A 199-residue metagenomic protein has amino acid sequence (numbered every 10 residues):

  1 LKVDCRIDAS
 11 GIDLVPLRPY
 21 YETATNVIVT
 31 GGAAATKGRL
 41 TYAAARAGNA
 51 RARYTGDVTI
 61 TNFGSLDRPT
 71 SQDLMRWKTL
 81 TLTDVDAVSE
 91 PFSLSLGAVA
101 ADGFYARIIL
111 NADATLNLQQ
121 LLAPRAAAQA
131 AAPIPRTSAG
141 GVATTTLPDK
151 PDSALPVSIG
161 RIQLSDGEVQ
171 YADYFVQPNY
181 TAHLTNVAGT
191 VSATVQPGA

Functional and structural regions predicted by a protein language model:
L1-N49, A130-A199: Elongated, acidic membrane-bridging lipid-handling scaffolds and related periplasm/extracellular "bridge/tunnel" systems
V3-C5, T30, R39-D57, T61-D113 (+2 more regions): Flexible beta-edge/linker motif
D13, V88-S89, L116-N117, D173: Poly-acidic low-complexity segments
Q72-D73, A114-Q120, L184: Flexible, surface-exposed loop regions and adjacent strand-edge segments of Gram-negative outer-membrane beta-barrel
N111, Q119-A123, P148: Compositionally biased amphipathic helical and low-complexity segments enriched in hydrophobic
L118-P133: Surface-exposed loop/turn segments flanking beta-strands in extracellular/periplasmic regions
